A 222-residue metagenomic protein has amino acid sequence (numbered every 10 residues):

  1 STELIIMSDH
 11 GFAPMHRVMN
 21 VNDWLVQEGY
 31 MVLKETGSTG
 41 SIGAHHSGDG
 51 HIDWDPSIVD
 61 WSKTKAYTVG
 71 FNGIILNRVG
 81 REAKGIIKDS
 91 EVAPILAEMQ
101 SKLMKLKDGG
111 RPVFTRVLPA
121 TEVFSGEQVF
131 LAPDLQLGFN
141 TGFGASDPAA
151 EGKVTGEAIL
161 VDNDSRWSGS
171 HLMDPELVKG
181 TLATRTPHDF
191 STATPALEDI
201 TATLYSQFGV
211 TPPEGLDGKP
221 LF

Functional and structural regions predicted by a protein language model:
S1-G152: Secreted, luminal/periplasmic, and some membrane-associated catalytic domains that remodel anionic oxygen-ester
R17, P195, D199-F222: …; additionally, a secondary subgroup of soluble metalloenzymes is captured
R17, V79-R81, L172, P187 (+1 more regions): Short capping/connector residues at structural and topological boundaries
V21-N22, Q27, F71-G73, D164 (+3 more regions): Generic secondary-structure boundary/loop-capping signal
E35-G40, K105-D108, R166-D174, P212-G215: Short C-terminal domain-edge/linker segments immediately following a structured domain
N72, P133, V178-G180, F208: Change "...and in nucleic-acid phosphodiester-cleaving endonucleases..." to "...and in nucleic-acid processing enzymes
I74, L137, L182-A183, L204: A short aromatic-rich beta-strand->coil structural motif
G142-F143, D147-T201: Low-complexity, glycine/alanine/valine/leucine- and proline-rich hydrophobic stretches
